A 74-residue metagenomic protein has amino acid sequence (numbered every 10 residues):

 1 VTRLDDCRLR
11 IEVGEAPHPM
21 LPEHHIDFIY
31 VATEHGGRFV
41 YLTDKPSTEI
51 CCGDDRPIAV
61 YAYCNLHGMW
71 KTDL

Functional and structural regions predicted by a protein language model:
V1-R8: Transition segment at domain starts
V13-L21: Short amphipathic, basic-aromatic surface patches that mediate peripheral association with negatively charged
H25-H35: Extended low-complexity, serine/threonine- and proline-enriched intrinsically disordered segments
T33-Y41, W70: Surface-exposed loop/edge segments in extracytoplasmic proteins
P46-I50: Short strand-edge motifs at loop-to-beta-strand transitions and within beta-strands of extracellular beta-rich domains
C51-P57: Surface-exposed, short loops/turns at beta-strand junctions within beta-sandwich domains
Y63-D73: Short acidic/polar inter-strand loop motif in beta-rich domains
